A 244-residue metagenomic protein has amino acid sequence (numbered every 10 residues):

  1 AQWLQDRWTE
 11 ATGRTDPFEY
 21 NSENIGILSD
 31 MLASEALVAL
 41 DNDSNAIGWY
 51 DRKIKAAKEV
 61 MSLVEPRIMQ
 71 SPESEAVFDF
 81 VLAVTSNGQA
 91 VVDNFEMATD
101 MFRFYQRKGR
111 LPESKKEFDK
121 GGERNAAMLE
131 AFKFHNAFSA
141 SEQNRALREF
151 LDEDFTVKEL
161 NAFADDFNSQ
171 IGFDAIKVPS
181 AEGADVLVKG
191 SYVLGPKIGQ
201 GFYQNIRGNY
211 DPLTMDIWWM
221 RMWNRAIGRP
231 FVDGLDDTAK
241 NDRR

Functional and structural regions predicted by a protein language model:
A1-R244: HhH-family (HhH-GPD) DNA N-glycosylase catalytic core used in base-excision repair
